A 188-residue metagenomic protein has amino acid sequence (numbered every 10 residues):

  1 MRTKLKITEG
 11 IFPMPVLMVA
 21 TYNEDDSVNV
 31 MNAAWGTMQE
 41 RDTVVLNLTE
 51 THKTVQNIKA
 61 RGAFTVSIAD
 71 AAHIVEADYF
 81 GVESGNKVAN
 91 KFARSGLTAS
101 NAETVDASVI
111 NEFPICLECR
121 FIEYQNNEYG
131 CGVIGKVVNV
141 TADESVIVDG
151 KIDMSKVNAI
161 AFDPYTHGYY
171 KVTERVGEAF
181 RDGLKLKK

Functional and structural regions predicted by a protein language model:
M1-K188: Basic, polyanion-binding surface patches
